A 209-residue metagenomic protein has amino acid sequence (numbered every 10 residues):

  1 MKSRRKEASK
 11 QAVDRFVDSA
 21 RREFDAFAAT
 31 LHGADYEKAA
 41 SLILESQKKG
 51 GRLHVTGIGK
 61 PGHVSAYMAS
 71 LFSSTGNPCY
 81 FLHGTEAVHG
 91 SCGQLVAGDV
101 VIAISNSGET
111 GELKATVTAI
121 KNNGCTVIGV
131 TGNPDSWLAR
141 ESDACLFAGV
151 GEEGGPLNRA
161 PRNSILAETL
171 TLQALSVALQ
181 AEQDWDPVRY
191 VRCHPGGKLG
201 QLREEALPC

Functional and structural regions predicted by a protein language model:
M1-K49: An N-terminal, well-structured beta->alpha segment
K6, G51-H54, I58, K198-C209: Glycine-rich phosphate/diphosphate-binding loops and the adjacent beta-loop-alpha structural elements that coordinate
A8, H32, H83, Q183-P187: General structural signal for secondary-structure boundaries
R22, A26, H83, G90 (+2 more regions): Residue-level signal for pocket-adjacent positions within structured domains
D35, H54, D186-Y190: Secondary-structure transition/capping residues
K38, L42, P61, C193-H194 (+1 more regions): Residue-level signal for alpha-helical context at structural boundaries
L44, R52-Q183: Glycine-rich phosphate-binding loops that contact phosphosugars or nucleotide phosphates
W137-R140, G154, A181-C209: Internal, active-site/partner-interface "lid" segment
